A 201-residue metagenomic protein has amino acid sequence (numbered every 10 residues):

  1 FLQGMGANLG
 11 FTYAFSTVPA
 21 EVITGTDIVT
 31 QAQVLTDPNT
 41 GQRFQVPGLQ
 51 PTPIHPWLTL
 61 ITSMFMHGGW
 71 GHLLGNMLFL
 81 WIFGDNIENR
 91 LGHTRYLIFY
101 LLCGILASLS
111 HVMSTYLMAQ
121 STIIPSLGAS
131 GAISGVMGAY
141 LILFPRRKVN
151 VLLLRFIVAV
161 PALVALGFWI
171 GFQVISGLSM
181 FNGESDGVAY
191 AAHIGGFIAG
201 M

Functional and structural regions predicted by a protein language model:
F1-M201: A detector for small-residue-rich transmembrane helices and their helix-helix packing motifs
